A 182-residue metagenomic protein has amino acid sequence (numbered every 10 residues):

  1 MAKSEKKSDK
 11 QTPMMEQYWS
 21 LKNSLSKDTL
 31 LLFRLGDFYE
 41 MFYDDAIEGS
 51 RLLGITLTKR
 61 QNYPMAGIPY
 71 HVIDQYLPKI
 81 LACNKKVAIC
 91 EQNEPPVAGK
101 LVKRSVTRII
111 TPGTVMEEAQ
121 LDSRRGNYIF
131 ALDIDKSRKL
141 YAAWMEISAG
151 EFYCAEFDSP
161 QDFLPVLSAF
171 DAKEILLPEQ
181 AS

Functional and structural regions predicted by a protein language model:
M1-S182: Basic, polar low-complexity surface loops/patches
